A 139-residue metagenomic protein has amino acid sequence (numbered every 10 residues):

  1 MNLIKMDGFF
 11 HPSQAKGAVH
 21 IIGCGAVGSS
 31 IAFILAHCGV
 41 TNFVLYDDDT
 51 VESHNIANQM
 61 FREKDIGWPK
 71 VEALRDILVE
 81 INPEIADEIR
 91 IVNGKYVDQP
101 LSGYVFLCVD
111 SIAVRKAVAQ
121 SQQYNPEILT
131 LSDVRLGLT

Functional and structural regions predicted by a protein language model:
M1-T139: Adenine nucleotide-associated cytosolic modules
